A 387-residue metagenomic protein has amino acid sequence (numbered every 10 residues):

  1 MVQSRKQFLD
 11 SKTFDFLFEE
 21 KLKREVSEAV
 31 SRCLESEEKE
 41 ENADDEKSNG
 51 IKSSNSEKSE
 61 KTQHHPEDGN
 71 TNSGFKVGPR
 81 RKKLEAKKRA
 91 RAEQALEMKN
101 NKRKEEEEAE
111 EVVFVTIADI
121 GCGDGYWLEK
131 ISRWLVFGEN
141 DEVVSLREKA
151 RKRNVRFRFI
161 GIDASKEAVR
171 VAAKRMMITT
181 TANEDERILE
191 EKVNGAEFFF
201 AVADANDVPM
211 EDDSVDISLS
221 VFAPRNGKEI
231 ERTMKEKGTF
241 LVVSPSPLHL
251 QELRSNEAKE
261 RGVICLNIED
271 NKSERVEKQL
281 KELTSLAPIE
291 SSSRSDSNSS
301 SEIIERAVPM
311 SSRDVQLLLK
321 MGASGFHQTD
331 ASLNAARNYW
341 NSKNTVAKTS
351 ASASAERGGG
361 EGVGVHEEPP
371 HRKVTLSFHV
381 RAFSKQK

Functional and structural regions predicted by a protein language model:
V2-E25, A29-L34: Class I SAM-dependent methyltransferase Rossmann-like catalytic core, especially the SAM/SAH-binding loop
T116-A118, Y126-D207: Class I SAM-dependent methyltransferase SAM/SAH-binding core
N206-I217: A short acidic, Gly/Pro-enriched loop at the edge of an enzyme's catalytic core that lines a small-molecule cofactor
D216-E229: A short SAM/SAH-binding and catalytic strip from SAM-dependent methyltransferases
G227-L241: A short glycine-rich, Lys/Arg-flanked "PGG" loop and its adjoining helix->strand segment in the class I
T239-S273: Conserved class I S-adenosyl-L-methionine
L266-A331: Substrate-binding/catalytic lobe of Class I Rossmann-like enzymes that use SAM or dcSAM, i.e., the mid-to-C-terminal
I303-T349, G362-K387: Conserved Class I S-adenosyl-L-methionine
